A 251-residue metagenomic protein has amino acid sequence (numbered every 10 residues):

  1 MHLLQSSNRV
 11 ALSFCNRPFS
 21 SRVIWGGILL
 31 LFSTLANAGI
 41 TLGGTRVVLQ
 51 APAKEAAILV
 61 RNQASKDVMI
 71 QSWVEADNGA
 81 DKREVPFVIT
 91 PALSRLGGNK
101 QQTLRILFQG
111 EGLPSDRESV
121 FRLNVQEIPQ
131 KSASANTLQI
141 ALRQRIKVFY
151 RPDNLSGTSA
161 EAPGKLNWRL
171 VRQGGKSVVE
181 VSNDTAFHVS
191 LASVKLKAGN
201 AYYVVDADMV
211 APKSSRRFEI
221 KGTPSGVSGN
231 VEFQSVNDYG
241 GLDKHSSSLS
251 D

Functional and structural regions predicted by a protein language model:
M1-F19: N-terminal secretory signal peptides that target proteins for export/translocation
S33-L35: N-terminal signal peptide c-region/cleavage motif recognized by signal peptidases
A38-R61, T158-Q173: Beta-sheet-dominated interaction scaffolds and their linkers
T41, L59, Q63-I106, A192: Surface-exposed binding patches on compact interaction domains or structured appendages
V60-A64, V179-T185: Asparagine-centered strand-capping/turn motif at beta-strand->loop junctions
V85-L113, N200-G226: Intrinsically disordered, low-complexity Pro/Gly/Ser/Thr-rich segments with frequent PxxP/GP/PP motifs and embedded
E111-L155, G226-D251: Terminal connector regions
S190, K195-S250: Structured core of small recognition/catalytic domains
